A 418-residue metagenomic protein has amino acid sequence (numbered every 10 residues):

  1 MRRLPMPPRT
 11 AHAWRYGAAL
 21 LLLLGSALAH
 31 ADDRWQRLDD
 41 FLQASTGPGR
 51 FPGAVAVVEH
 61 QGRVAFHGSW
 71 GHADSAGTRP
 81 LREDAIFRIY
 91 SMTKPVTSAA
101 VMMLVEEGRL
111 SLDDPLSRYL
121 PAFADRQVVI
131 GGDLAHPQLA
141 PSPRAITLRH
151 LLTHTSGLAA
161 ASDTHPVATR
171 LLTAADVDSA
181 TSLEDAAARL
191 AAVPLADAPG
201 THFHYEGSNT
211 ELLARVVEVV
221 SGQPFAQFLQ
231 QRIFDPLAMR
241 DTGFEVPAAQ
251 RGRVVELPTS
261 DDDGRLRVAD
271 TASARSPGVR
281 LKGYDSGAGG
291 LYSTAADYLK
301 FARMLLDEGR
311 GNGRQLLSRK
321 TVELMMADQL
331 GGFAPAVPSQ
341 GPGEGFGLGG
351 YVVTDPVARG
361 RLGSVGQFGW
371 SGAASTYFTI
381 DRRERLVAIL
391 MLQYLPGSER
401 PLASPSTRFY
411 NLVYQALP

Functional and structural regions predicted by a protein language model:
R3-G17: Bacterial N-terminal signal peptides that target proteins for export
L24-S26: N-terminal signal peptide c-region/cleavage motif recognized by signal peptidases
D32-I89, R109-S111, D125-G132, P137 (+2 more regions): Short, conserved catalytic-motif segment at the N-terminal edge
D39-L42, G62, R88-L116, T210-E218 (+2 more regions): Active-site SXXK
D74, Q127-V365: Short, surface-exposed loop or secondary-structure junction motifs that flank catalytic or metal-binding residues
Q367, A374-E384: Short, surface-exposed beta-strand/loop micro-motifs that present aromatic residues
